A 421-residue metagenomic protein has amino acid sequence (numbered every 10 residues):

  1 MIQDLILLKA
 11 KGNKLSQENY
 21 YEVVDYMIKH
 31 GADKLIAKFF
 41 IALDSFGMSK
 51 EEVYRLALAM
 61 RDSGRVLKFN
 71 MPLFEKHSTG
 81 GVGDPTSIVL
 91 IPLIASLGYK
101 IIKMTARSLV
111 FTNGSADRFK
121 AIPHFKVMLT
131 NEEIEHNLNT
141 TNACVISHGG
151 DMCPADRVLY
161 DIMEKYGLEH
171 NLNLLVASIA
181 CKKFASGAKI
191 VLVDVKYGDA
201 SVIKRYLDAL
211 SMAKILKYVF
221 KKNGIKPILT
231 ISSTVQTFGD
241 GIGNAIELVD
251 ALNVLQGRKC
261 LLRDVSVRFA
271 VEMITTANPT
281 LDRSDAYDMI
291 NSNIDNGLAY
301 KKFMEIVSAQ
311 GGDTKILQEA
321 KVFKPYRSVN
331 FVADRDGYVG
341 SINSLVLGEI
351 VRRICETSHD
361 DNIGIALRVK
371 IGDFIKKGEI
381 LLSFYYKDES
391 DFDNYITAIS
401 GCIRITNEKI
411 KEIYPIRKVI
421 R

Functional and structural regions predicted by a protein language model:
M1-G83, S96, A121-I122, K302-A309 (+1 more regions): Acidic, glycine/proline-rich low-complexity segments that act as flexible tails and inter-domain linkers
D4, K9, K14-S16, L67 (+3 more regions): Well-ordered secondary-structure scaffolds
F40-D44, R118-K120, D156-K165, D194-I203 (+2 more regions): Active-site-proximal beta-alpha loop/turn segments in soluble metabolic enzymes
S45, V89-I101, K182-G187, K222-N223 (+1 more regions): Alpha-helix C-terminal capping segments
P72-A95, Y99-F111: Glycine/serine-rich anion-binding loops at beta->alpha junctions that coordinate negatively charged ligand groups
E75, I101-T105, V127-T130, V145-H148 (+2 more regions): General beta-strand structural signal in soluble alpha/beta enzymes
R118-C144, K214-F220, G224: A glycine-rich helix N-cap at a beta->alpha junction
N139-K189: Phosphate/diphosphate-binding glycine-rich loops and adjacent basic-rich segments that engage nucleotide
